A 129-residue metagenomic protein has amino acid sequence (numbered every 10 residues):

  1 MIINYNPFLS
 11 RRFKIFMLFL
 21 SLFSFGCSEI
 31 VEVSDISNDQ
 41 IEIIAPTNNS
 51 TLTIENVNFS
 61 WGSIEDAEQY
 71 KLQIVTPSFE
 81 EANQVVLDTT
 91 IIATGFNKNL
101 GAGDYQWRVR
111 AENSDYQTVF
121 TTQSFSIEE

Functional and structural regions predicted by a protein language model:
M1-S10: N-terminal secretory signal peptides that target proteins for export/translocation
I2-I3, S21-N49: Bacterial Sec-dependent N-terminal signal peptides
R11-L18: Sec-dependent signal peptide recognition, specifically the positively charged N-region followed immediately by
S28, E112-I127: Extracellular fibronectin type III
S50-I54: Short, solvent-exposed loop/linker segments at the N-terminal edge of repeated beta-sheet extracellular domains
V57-D66: Conserved aromatic anchor
K71-A102, S114: Recognizes extended acidic, P/S/T-rich segments that occur within or adjacent to Ig-like beta-sandwich modules
